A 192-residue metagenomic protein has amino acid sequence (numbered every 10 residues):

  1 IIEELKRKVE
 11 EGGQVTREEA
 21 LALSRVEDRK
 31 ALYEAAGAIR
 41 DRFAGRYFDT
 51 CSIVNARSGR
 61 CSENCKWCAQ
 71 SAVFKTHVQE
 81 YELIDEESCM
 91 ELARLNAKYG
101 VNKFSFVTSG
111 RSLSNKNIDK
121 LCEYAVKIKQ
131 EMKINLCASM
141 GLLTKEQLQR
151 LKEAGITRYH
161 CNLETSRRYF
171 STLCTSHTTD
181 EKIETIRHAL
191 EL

Functional and structural regions predicted by a protein language model:
I1-D28, E91: Auxiliary Fe-S-binding modules of radical SAM enzymes
K8, G12, V26, I39-R42 (+3 more regions): Change "in soluble alpha/beta enzymes" to "in soluble alpha/beta proteins
G12, A36, C65, C161 (+1 more regions): Conserved, mostly hydrophobic/aromatic
A20-S24, I53-R57, S109-L113, A138-M140: Conserved short loop/turn motifs at secondary-structure junctions
Y33-F74, Y81-S105: N-terminal pre-triad scaffold of radical SAM enzymes
V73-L92, N96-L192: Core AdoMet radical
